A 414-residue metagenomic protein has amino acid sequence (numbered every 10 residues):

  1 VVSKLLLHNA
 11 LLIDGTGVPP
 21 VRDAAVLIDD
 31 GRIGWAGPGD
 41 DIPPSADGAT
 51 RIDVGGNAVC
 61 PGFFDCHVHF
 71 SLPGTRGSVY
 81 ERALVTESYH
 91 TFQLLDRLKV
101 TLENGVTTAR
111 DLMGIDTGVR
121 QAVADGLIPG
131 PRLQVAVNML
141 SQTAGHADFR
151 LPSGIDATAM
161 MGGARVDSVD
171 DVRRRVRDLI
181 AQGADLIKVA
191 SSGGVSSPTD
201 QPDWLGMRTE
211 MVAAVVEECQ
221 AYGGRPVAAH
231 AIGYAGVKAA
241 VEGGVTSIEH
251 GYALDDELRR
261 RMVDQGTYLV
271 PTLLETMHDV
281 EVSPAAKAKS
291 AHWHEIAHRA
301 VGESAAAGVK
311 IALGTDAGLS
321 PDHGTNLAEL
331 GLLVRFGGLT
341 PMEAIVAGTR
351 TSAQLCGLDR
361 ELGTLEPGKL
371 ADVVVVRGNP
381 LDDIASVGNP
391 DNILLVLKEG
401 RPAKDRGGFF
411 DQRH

Functional and structural regions predicted by a protein language model:
V2-S3, L12, T16-C60: Histidine-rich, glycine-flanked metal-binding segment
A10, D14, G348-R350, P367-H414: C-terminal cap of metal-dependent C-N hydrolases
N57-D125, T143-D148, E210, G243: Metal-associated gating/positioning segment near the N- to mid-region
G74-G77, Q121, P198, V237-G244 (+6 more regions): Histidine/acidic-residue-rich catalytic or RNA/ligand-binding cores of hydrolases and nuclease-related proteins
V79-F92, S153-R174, P226-A228: Active-site mouth loops of central-metabolism enzymes
A83, Q93-V119, P129-M139, A184-S197 (+4 more regions): Divalent metal-dependent hydrolysis catalytic cores, especially in the metallo-beta-lactamase
D170-L269, S290-I311, R360: Histidine/acidic residue-rich metal-binding segments in metalloenzymes
H294-N379: His/Asp/Glu-enriched, well-ordered alpha-helical/loop segment that forms or immediately abuts the divalent-metal
